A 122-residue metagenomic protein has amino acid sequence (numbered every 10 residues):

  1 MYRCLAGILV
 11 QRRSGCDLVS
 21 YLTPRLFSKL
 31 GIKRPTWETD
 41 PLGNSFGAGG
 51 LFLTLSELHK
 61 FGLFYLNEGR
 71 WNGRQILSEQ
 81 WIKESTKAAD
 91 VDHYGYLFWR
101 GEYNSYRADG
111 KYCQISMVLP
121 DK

Functional and structural regions predicted by a protein language model:
M1-L26, L58-F64: Alpha-helical scaffold elements that line and support the substrate/ligand-binding pocket of soluble hydrolases
Y2-R3, V19, L55-L58, S78 (+2 more regions): A structural signal for well-ordered alpha-helical scaffolds and beta->alpha junctions
L5-L9, G47-R70, I115-K122: Active-site-proximal alpha-helical segments within enzyme catalytic domains
R13-S14, L30, Y65, G69 (+1 more regions): A generic secondary-structure signal for well-formed alpha-helical elements
S14-G49: Active-site helix/loop module of the DD-peptidase/beta-lactamase fold, centered on the serine-lysine SxxK catalytic
K33-R34, E79-K122: Active-site Gly/Thr loop motif
E57, L63, W71-K87: A conserved catalytic-loop motif detector
